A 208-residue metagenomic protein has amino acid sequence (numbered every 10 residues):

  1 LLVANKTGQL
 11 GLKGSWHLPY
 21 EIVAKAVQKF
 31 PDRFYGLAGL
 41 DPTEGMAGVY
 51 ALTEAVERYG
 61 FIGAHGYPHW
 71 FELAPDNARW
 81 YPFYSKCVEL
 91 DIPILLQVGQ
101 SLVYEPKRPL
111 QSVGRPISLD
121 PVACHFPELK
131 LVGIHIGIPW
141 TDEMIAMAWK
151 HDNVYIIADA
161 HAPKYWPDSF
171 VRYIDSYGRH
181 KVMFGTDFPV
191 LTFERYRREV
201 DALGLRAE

Functional and structural regions predicted by a protein language model:
L1-L2, L37-A38, V132: Structural recognition of the beta-strand scaffold that forms the well-ordered cores of secreted hydrolase catalytic
N5-V103, K107-R108: Active-site gating/metal-coordination segments in enzymes
G11-G14, V49, P106-P109, M144-I145 (+2 more regions): Short aromatic-enriched loop/helix-cap "lid" or pocket-rim segments at secondary-structure transitions that line
H17-E21, V113-P116, E194: Short, surface-exposed alpha-helical segments at coil->helix boundaries
V27-P31, V56, A123, A148 (+2 more regions): N-terminal cationic-hydrophobic initiation segments that often serve targeting/anchoring roles
P42-E44, G137-I138, P189-V190: Short glycine-enriched loops at secondary-structure junctions
Y50-E54, G178-M183, V190-E208: Mid-to-C-terminal alpha-helical segments outside catalytic/metal-binding sites
F61-G63, L73-M183: Catalytic pocket-lining loop regions of alpha/beta-barrel enzymes, especially the amidohydrolase/enolase/GH5 lineages
